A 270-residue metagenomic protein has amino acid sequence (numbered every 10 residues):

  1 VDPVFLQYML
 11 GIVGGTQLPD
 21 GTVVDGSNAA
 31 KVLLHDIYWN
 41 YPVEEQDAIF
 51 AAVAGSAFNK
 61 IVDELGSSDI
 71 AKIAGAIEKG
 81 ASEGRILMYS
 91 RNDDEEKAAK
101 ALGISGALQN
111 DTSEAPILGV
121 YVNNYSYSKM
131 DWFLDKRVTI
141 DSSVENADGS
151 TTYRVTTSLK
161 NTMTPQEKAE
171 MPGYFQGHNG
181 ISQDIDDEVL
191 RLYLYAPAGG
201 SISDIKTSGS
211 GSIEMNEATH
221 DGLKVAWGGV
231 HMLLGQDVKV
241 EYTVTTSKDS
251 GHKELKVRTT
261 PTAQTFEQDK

Functional and structural regions predicted by a protein language model:
V1: Active-site microenvironments of hydrolase-like enzyme catalytic domains
V4, L10-K270: Lumenal/extracellular ectodomains and adaptor appendage modules of the eukaryotic vesicle/secretory system
